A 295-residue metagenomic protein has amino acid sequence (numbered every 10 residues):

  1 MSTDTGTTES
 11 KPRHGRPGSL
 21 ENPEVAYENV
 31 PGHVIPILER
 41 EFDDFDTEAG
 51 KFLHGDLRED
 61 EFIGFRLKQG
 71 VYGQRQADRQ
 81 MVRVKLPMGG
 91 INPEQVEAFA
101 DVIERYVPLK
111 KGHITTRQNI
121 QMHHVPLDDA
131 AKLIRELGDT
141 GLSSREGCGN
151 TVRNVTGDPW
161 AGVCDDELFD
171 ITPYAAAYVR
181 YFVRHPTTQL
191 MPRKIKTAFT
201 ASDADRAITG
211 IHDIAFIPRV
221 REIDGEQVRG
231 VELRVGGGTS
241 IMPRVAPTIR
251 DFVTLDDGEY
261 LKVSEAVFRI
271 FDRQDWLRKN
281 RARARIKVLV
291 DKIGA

Functional and structural regions predicted by a protein language model:
S2-A295: Peripheral terminal and linker regions in Fe-S/redox and tRNA-modifying enzymes
